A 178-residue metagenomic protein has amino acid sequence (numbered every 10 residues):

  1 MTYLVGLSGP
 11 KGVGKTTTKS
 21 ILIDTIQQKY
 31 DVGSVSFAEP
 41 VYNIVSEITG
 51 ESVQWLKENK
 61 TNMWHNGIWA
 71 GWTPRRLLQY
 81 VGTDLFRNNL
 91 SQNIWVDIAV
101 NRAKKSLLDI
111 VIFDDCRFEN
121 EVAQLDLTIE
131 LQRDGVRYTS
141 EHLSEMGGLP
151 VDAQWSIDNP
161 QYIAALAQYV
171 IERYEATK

Functional and structural regions predicted by a protein language model:
V5-L7: Hydrophobic anchor at the beta1->P-loop junction of P-loop NTPases
P10: P-loop (Walker A) phosphate-binding loop of NTP-binding proteins
K15: Conserved lysine of the Walker
T18: Hydrophobic positions on the alpha1 helix immediately C-terminal to the Walker A/P-loop
Q28-S36: Conserved catalytic segments around the Walker B and adjacent sensor/switch elements of P-loop NTPase domains
E39-L108: ATP-dependent small-molecule kinase phosphotransfer cores that center on conserved nucleotide phosphate-binding segments
I98, E119-K178: Small-molecule kinase domains that catalyze NTP-dependent phosphoryl transfer to phosphate-bearing small molecules
I110-D115: Structural recognition of the conserved hydrophobic beta-strand(s) that form the central parallel beta-sheet of P-loop
